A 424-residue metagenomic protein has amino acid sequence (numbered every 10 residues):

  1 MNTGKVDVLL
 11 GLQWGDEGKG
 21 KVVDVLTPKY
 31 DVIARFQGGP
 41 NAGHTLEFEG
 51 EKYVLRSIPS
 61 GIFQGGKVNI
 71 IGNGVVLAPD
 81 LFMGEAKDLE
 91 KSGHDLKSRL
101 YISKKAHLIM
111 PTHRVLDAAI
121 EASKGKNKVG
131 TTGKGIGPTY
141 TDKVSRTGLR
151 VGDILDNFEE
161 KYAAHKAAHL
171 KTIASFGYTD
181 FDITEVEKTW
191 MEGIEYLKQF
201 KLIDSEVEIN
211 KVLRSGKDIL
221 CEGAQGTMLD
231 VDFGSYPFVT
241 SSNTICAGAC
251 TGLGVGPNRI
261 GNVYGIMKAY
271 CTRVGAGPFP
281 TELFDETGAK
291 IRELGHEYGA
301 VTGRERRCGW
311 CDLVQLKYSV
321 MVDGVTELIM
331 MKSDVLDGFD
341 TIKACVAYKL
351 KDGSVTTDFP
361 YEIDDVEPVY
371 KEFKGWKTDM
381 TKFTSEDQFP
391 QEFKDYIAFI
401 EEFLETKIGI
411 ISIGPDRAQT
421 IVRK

Functional and structural regions predicted by a protein language model:
M1-K424: Non-transmembrane, aqueous-exposed alpha-helical and coiled segments at domain scale
